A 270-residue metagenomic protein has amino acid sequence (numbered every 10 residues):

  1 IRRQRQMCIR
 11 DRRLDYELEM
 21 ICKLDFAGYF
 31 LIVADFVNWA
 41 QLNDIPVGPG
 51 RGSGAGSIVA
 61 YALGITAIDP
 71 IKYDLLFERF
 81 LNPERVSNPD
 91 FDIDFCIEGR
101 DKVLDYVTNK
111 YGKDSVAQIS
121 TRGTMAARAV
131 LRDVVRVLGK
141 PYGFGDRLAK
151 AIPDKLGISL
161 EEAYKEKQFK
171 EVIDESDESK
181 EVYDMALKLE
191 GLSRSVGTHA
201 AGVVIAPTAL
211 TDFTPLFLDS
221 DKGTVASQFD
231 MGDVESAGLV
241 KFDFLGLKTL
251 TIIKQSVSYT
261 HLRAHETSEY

Functional and structural regions predicted by a protein language model:
R3-Q6, R10-R263, S268: Alpha-helical scaffold/interaction cores of sigma-54-like transcription cofactors and many family A DNA polymerases
